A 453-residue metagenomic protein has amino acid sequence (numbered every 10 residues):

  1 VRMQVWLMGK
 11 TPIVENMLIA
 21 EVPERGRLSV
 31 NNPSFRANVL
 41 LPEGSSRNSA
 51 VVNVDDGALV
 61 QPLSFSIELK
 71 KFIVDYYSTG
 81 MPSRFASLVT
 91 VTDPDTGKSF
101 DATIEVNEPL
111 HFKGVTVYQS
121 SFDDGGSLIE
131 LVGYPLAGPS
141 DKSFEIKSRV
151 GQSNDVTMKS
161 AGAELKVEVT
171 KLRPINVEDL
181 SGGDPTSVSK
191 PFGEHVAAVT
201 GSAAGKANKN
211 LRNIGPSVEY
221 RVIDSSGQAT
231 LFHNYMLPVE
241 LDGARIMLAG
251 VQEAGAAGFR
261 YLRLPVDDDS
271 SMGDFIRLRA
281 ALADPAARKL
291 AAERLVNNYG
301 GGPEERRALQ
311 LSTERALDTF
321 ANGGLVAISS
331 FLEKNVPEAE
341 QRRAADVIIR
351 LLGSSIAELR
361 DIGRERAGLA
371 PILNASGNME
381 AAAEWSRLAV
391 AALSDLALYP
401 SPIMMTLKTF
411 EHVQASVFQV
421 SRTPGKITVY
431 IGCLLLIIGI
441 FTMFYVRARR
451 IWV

Functional and structural regions predicted by a protein language model:
V1-V453: Solvent-exposed, non-transmembrane regions of integral membrane proteins
